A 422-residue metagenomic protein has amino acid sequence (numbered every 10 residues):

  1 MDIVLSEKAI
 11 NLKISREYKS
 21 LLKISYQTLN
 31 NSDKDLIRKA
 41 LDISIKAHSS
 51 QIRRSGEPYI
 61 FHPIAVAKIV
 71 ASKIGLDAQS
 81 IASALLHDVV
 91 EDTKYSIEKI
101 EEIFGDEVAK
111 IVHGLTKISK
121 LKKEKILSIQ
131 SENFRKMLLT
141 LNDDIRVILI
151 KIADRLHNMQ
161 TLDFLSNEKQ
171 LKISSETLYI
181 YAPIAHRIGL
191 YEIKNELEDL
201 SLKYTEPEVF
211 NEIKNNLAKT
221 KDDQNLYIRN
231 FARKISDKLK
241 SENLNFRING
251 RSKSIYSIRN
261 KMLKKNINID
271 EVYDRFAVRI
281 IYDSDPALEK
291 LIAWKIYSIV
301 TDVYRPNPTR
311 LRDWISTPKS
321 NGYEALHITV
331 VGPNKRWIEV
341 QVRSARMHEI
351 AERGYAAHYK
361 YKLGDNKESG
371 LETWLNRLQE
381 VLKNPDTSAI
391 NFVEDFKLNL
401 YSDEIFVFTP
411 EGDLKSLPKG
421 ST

Functional and structural regions predicted by a protein language model:
D2-N31, I45-Q51, I60-K73, D77 (+6 more regions): Nucleic-acid processing machinery
I24-A40, I97-E107: Short, mixed-charge amphipathic alpha-helical segments
K34-I45, I60, A109-T116, E198: Short, well-structured alpha-helical segments
D35-L36, S80-I81, E107, K172 (+1 more regions): Alpha-helix N-cap and coil->helix boundary residues
R54: Metal-dependent catalytic cores of enzymes that make or break cyclic nucleotides and related phosphoester linkages
S80-L85, K151: Short alpha-helical catalytic segment bearing the HExxH-like zincin motif of zinc-dependent metalloproteases
H87-D92, S96-G114, L190: Hydrophobic or amphipathic alpha-helical targeting/insertion segments
